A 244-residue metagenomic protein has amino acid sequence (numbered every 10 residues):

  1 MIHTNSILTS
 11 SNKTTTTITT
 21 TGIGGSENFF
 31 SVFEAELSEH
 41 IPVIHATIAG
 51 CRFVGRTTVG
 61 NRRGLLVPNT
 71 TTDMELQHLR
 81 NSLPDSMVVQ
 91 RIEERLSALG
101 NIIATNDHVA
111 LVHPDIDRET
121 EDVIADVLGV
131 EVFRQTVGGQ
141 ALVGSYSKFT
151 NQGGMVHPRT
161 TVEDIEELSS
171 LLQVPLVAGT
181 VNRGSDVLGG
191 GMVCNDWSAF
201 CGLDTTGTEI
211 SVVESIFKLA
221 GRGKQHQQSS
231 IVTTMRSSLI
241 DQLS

Functional and structural regions predicted by a protein language model:
M1-S244: The feature marks the mature, well-folded catalytic cores of soluble enzymes
